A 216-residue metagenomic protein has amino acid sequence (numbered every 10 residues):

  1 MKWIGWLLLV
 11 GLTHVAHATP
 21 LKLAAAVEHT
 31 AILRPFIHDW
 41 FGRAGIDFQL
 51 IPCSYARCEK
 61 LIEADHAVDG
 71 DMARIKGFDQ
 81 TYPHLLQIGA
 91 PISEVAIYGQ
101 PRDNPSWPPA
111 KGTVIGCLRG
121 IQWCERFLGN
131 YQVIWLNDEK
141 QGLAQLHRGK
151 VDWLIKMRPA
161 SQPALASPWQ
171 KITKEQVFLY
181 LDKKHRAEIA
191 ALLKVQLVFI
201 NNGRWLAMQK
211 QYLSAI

Functional and structural regions predicted by a protein language model:
W3-L12: Sec-dependent N-terminal signal peptides
L12-A18: Sec/Tat signal peptide C-region and signal peptidase I cleavage site
L21-D39, P101-L136, G142-A144, R148 (+1 more regions): Bilobed "Venus flytrap"/periplasmic-binding protein-like clamshell domains and structurally analogous long
D39-R43, D103-S106, A110-T113, C117-R119 (+1 more regions): Extended ligand-binding regions for polar small-molecule ligands
I46, E63-A73, H147-K156: Alpha-to-beta junction loops
Q49-L61, I134-A144: Short helix-initiation/N-cap motifs at beta->coil->alpha
I51-G112, R119-W123, A160-I172: Acidic, polar ligand-binding/catalytic clefts
P91-Y98, P163-L197, N201: Periplasmic-binding protein-like
